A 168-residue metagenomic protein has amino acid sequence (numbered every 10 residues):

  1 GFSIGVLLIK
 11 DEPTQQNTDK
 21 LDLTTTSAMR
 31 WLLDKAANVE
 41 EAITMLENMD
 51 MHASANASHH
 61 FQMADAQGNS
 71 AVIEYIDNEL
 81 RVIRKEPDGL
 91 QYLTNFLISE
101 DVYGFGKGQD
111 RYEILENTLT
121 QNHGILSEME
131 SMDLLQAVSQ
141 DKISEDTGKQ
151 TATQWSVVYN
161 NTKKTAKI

Functional and structural regions predicted by a protein language model:
G1-S3: Beta-strand-turn-beta hairpins that frame and shape the catalytic cleft of phosphate-ester-processing enzymes
G5-D34, A57-H59, A64-I168: C-terminal, well-structured catalytic/ligand-binding subdomain of enzymes
L33-A36, E41-M51: Short N-terminal edge-element motif at the start of the domain
A53-A55: Short, surface-exposed helix-loop/turn micro-motifs enriched in polar/charged residues
